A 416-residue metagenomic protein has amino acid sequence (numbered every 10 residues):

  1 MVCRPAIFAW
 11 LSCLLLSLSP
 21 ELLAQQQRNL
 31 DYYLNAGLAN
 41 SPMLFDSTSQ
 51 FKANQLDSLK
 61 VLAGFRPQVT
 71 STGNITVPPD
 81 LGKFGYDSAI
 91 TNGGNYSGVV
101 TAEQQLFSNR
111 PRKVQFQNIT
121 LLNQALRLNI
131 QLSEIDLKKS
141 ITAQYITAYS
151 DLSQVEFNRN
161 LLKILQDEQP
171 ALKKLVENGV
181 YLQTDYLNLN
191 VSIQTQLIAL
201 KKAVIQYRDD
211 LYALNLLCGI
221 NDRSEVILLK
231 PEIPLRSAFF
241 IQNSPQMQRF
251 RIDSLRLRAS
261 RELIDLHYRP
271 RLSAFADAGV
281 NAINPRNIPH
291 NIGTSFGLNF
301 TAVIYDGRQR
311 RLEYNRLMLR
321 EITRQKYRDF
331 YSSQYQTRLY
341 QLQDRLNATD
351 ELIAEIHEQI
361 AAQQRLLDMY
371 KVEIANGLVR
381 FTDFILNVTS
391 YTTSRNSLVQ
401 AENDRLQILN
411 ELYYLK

Functional and structural regions predicted by a protein language model:
M1-L11: Bacterial N-terminal signal peptides that target proteins for export
A9-S19: Bacterial N-terminal signal peptides
L22-Q68, V180-Q183, C218-S260, Q343 (+1 more regions): Bacterial Sec-pathway N-terminal export signals of envelope proteins
L23, D31-Y32, S397-K416: Acidic, low-complexity, intrinsically disordered peripheral segments
F45, Q68-A89, E103-L132, Y268-T294 (+1 more regions): Small/polar (Gly/Ser/Thr/Ala-rich) solvent-exposed segments that form structured loops/beta-strands/short helices used
D46-V61, S133, L137-E156, K174 (+4 more regions): Amphipathic alpha-helical coiled-coil segments
G94-Y96, L255, H290-T294: Residues that define the transmembrane beta-barrel architecture of outer-membrane proteins
E134-Q248, R345, T349, Y391: Periplasmic alpha-helical coiled-coil/stalk elements that build and connect Gram-negative outer-membrane
